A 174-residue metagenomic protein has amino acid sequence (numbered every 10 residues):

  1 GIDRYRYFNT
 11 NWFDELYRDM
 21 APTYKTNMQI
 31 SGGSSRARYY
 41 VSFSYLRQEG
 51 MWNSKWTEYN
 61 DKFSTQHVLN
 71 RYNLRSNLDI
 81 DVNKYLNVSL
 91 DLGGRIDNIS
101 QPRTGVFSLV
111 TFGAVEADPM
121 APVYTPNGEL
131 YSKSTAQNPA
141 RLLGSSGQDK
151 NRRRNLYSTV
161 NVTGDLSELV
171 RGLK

Functional and structural regions predicted by a protein language model:
Y5-S44, Q48-M51, T65-Q137, G147-R152: Flexible loop and strand-edge segments within Gram-negative outer membrane beta-barrel domains
Q48, E168-L169: Short beta-strands and strand-coil junctions in structured, solvent-facing domains, enriched
K55-F63: Flexible, solvent-exposed loop segments that connect beta-strands
N155-Y157: Short, solvent-exposed loop/turn segments enriched in Ser/Thr/Gly
T163-S167: Short, surface-exposed loop/turn segments at beta-strand-coil junctions that are enriched for proline with nearby
R171-K174: Short, intrinsically disordered, charge-balanced linker/junction segments flanking boundaries in proteins
